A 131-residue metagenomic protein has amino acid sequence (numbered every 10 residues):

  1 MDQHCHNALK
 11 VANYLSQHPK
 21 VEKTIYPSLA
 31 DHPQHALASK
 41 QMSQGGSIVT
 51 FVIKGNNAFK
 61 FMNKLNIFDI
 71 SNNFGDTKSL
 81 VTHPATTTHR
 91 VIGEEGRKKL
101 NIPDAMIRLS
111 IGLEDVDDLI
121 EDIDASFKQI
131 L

Functional and structural regions predicted by a protein language model:
M1, C5, I120-E121: Conserved strand-to-helix beginnings and helix N-cap segments that scaffold or border functional pockets
Q3, L9-N72, I92-E94, K98: Conserved small-domain helix->loop->beta segment predominantly found in fold-type I
K23, G75-T86: Positively charged, small/polar-rich N-terminal and surface patches that mediate targeting and assembly and bind
G45-S47, G75-T77, P103-A105: A generic structural signal for well-ordered coil/turn residues at beta-strand boundaries that shape enzyme active-site
L65-G75, S126-L131: A common structural junction motif
V81-L131: PLP-dependent enzyme catalytic core of the Aspartate aminotransferase-like
